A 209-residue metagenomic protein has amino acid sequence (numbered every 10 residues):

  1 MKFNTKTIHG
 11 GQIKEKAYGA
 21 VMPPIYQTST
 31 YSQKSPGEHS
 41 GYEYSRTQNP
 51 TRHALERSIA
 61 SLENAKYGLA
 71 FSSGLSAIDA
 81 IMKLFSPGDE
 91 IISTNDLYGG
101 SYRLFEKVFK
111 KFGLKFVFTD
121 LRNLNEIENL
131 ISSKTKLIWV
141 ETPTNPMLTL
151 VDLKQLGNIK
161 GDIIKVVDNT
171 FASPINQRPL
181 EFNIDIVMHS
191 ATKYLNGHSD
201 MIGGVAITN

Functional and structural regions predicted by a protein language model:
M1-G37: N-terminal amphipathic/basic leader segments beginning at the initiator methionine
F3-T7, R57-S61, N183-D185, H189: Short, hydrophobic/aliphatic alpha-helical segments
I8, Y44, Y194-L195: Short clusters of hydrophobic/aromatic residues that line enzyme substrate/ligand-binding pockets
Y18, L62-E63, F112, F182: Residues at alpha-helix termini
P24, R52-E56, L153, M201: A general structural signal for well-ordered alpha-helical segments in protein cores
T30-D79, K83-L84, G100-K107: Conserved N-terminal alpha-helix of the aminotransferase class I/II PLP-enzyme fold
L69-N209: Conserved PLP-enzyme active-site core in the AAT-like
